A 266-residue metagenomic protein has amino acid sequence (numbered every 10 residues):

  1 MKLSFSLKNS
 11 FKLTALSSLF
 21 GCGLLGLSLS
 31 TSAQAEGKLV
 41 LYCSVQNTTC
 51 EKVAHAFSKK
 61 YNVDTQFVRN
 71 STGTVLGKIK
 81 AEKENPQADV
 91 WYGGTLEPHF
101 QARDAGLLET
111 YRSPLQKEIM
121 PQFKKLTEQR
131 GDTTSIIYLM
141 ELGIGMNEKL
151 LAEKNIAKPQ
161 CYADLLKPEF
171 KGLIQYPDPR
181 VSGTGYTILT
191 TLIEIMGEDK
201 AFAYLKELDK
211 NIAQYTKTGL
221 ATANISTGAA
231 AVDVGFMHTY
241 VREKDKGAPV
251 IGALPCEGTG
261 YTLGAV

Functional and structural regions predicted by a protein language model:
K2-L19: Bacterial N-terminal signal peptides that target proteins for export
F20-S32: C-terminal segment of classical bacterial N-terminal signal peptides
A35-Q101, A223: Early extracytoplasmic/lumenal segment of secretory-pathway proteins
V40, G143-G145, G260, A265-V266: Residues embedded in well-ordered beta-strands
S44, T48-E51, Q87-A229: Extracytoplasmic ligand-binding site segments that recognize negatively charged/polar headgroups
T65-F67, I174, V250-G252: Generic structural signal for residues in well-ordered beta-strands
E97-Q101, A231-P249: A ligand-binding cleft/hinge motif common to bilobed small-molecule-binding domains
Y204-L208, A213-Y215, K244-V266: Periplasmic-binding protein-like
